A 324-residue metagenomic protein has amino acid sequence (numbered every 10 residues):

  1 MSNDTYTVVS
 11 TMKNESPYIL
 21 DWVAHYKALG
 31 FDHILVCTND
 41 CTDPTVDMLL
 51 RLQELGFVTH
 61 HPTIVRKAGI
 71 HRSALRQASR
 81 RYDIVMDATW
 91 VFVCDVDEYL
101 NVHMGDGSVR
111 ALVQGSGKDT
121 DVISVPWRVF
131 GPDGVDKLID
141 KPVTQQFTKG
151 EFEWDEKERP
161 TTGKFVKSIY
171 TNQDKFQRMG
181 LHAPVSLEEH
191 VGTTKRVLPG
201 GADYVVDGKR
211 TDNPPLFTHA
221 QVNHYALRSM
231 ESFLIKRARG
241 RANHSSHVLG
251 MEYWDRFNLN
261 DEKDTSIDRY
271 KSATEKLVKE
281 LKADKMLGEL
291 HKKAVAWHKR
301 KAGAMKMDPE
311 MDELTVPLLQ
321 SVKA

Functional and structural regions predicted by a protein language model:
M1-A24: N-proximal low-complexity "stem/linker" segments adjacent to membrane-targeting elements
S10, C37-T45: Ser/Thr-glycine-rich phosphate-binding loops at phosphate-binding pockets of nucleotides, nucleotide cofactors
A24-D32: Short, acidic, metal-binding catalytic loop of nucleotide-sugar glycosyltransferases
D32, T89, D121: Short acidic/polar active-site loop segments enriched in Thr and Asp
D32-D40, H61-V65: Short beta-strand/loop segment that forms part of the nucleotide-sugar
N39, D95-V96: Short acidic donor-binding/metal-coordinating loop in glycosyltransferase active sites
P44-V93, N101-M104: Active-site-proximal specificity loops/subdomain of glycosyltransferases
S73, V102-V322: Catalytic-site signature of metal-activated, phosphate-bearing donor transferases, centered on the GT-A/GT-A-like
